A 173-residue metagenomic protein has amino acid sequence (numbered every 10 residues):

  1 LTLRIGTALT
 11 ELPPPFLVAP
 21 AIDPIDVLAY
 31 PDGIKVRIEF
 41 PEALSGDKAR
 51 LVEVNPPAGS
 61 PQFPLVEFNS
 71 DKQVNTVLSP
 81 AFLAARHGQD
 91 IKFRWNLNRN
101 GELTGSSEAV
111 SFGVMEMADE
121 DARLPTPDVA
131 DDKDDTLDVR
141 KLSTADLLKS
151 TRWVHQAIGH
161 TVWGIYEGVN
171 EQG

Functional and structural regions predicted by a protein language model:
L1-G173: Intrinsically disordered, low-complexity linker/tail regions enriched in polar/charged residues
